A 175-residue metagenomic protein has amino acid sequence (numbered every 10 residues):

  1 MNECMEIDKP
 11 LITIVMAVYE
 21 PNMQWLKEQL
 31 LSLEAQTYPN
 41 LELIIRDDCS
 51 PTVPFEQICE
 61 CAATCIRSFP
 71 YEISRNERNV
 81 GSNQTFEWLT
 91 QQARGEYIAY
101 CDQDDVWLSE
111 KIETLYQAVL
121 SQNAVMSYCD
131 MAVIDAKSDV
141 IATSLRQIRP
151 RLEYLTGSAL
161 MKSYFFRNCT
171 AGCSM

Functional and structural regions predicted by a protein language model:
N2-M175: Nucleotide-sugar donor-binding/catalytic module of glycosyltransferases that assemble extracellular/cell-envelope
